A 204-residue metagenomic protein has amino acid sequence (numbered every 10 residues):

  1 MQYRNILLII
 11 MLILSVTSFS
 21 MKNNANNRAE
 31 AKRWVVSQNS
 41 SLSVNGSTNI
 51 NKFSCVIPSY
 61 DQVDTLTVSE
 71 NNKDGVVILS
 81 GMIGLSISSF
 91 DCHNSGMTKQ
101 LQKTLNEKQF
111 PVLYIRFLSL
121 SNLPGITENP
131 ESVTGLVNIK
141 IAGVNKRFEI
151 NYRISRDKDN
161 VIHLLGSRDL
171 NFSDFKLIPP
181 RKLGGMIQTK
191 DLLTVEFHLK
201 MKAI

Functional and structural regions predicted by a protein language model:
M1-A31: Bacterial Sec-dependent N-terminal signal peptides
S20-I204: Low-complexity, acidic/polar, glycine-enriched regions of mature
